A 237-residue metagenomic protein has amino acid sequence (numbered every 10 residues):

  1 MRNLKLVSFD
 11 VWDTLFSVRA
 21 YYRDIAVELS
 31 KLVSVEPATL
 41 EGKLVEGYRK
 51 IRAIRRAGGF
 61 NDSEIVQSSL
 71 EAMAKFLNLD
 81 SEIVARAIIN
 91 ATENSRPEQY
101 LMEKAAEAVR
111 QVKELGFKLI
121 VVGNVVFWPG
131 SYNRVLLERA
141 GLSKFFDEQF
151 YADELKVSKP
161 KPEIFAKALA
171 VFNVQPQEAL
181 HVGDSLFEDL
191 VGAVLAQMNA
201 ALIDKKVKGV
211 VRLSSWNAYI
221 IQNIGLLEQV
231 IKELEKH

Functional and structural regions predicted by a protein language model:
M1-E46: Active-site neighborhood of HAD-like aspartate-dependent phosphohydrolases
M1-V7, V35, Y100, A106 (+1 more regions): Asp-based, Mg2+/Mn2+-dependent phosphohydrolase catalytic module
V11-L15, I54-A57, V121: A ubiquitous short alpha-helical element
Y22-S30, E41, S63-E71, G130 (+1 more regions): An amphipathic alpha-helix signature
V33-E46, A74-I89, K144-F146, Q177: Short, surface-exposed acidic
K50-N90: A metal-dependent, Asp-based hydrolase signature
N90-Q99: Surface-exposed cleft-lining segments at the edges of enzyme active sites
